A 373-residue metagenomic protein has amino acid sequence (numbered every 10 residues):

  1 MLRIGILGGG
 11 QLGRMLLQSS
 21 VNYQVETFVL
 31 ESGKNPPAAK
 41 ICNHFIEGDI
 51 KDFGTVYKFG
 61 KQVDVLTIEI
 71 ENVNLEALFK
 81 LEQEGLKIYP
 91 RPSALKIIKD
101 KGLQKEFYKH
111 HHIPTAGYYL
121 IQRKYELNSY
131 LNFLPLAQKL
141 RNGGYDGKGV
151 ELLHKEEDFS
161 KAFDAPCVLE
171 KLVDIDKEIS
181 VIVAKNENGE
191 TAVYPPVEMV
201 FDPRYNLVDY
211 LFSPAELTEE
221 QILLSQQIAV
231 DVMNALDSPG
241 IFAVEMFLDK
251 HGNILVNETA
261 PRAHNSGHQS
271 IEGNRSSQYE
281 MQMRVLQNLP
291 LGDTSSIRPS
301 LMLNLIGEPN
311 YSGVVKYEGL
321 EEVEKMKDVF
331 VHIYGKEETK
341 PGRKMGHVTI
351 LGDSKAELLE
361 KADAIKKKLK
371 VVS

Functional and structural regions predicted by a protein language model:
M1-A94, I98-K99: ATP-binding N-terminal substructure of ATP-dependent carboxylate-amine bond-forming enzymes
V21, E82, K109, N132 (+1 more regions): Anion (oxyanion) recognition and catalysis
A38-A39, N142, T339-R343: Short, flexible turn/loop "capping" segments at secondary-structure junctions
D49-F53, L75, K124, E156 (+1 more regions): Structural motif corresponding to alpha-helix initiation and N-cap regions
L95-S180, A184-V232, A356, K366: Active-site nucleotide/adenylate-binding loops and adjacent lid/helix of ATP-dependent enzymes
F163-E216, I222-V256, A260-H268, E280 (+3 more regions): Phosphate-binding core of ATP-grasp and ATP-grasp-like enzymes
R284-S373: Peripheral (often C-terminal) accessory segments that flank ATP-dependent C-N-forming ligase machineries
